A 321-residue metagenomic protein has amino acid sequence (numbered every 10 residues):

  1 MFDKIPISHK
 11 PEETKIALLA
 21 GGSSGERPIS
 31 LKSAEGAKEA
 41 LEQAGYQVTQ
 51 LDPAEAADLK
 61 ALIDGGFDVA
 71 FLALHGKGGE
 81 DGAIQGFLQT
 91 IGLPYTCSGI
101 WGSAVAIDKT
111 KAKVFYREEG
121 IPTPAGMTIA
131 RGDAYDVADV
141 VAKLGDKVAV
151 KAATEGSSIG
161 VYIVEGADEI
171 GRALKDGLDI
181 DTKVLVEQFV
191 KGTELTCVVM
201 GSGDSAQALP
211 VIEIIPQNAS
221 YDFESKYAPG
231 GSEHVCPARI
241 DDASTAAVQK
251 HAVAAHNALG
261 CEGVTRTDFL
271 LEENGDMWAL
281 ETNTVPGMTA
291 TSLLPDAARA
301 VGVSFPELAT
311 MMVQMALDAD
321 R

Functional and structural regions predicted by a protein language model:
M1-W101, V105-I107, K111-V114, E118 (+2 more regions): ATP-binding N-terminal substructure of ATP-dependent carboxylate-amine bond-forming enzymes
F2-T14, E118-G120, D241-R321: ATP-dependent carboxylate activation and anion-phosphoryl transfer catalytic cores that bind Mg-ATP to form
L18, E165-K250, E273-W278: Phosphate-binding site of ATP-dependent enzymes
S30, P124-G126, K147-R172, E194-T196 (+1 more regions): Glycine-rich phosphate-binding loop of ATP-grasp-fold ATP-dependent ligases
V48, P94-Y95, T123, V148 (+1 more regions): Hydrophobic beta-strand scaffold residues
T49-P53, V184, Q188, E262-N274: A short glycine-rich, hydrophobically flanked beta-strand micro-motif that places a catalytic Asp/Glu for divalent metal
Y116-R117, V141-I159, D181-K191, L195: ATP-grasp fold ATP-binding core
